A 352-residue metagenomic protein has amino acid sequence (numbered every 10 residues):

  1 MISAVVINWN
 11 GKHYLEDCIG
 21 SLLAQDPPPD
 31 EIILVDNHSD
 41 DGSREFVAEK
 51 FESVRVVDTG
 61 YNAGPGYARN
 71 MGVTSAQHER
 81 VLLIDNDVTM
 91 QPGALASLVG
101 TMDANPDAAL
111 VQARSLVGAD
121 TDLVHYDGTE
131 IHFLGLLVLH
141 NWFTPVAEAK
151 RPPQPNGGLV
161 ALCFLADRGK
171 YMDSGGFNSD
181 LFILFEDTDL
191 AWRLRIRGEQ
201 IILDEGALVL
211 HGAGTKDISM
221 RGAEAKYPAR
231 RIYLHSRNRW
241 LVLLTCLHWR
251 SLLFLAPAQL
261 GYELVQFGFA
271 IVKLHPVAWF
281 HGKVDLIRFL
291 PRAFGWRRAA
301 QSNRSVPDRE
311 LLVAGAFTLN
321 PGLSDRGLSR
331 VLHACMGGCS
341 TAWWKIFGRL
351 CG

Functional and structural regions predicted by a protein language model:
M1-A24: N-proximal low-complexity "stem/linker" segments adjacent to membrane-targeting elements
S21, P28, D36-E45, Y61: A conserved acidic beta->alpha catalytic loop
T59-A76, N86-V88, S97: Glycine-rich, basic loop-to-helix element that forms the pyrophosphate-binding segment of sugar-nucleotide handling
V81: Short aromatic/hydrophobic "clamp" motif used to bind/position activated sugar donors
Q91-L136: Conserved donor NDP-sugar-binding/catalytic core segment of glycosyltransferases
V124, F133-V138, T144-A166, L190 (+1 more regions): A recurrent flexible, glycine/aromatic-enriched loop bordering the glycosyltransferase active site that acts as
G157-T215: A short, conserved alpha-helix in the catalytic core of glycosyltransferases
Q200-F317, P321: Active-site-adjacent helix/loop segment of glycosyltransferases that harbors family-specific signature motifs
